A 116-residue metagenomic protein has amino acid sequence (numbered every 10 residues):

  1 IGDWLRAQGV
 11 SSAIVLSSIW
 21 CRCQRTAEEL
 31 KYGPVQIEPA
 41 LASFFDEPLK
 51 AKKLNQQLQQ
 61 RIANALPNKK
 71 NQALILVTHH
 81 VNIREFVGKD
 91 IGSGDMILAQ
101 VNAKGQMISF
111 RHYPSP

Functional and structural regions predicted by a protein language model:
I1-P39, F44-P48, K53, K89-N102 (+2 more regions): Active-site-proximal alpha-helix that buttresses catalytic centers in soluble enzyme cores
Q8-V10, A65-Q72: Glycine-rich phosphate-binding loop signature in dinucleotide/nucleotide-binding domains
L16-S17, Q72-T78, N82, A99: Beta-strand elements within well-structured catalytic alpha/beta cores of enzymes that handle phosphate/sulfate esters
A51-N55, L76-H79: Short amphipathic alpha-helix initiation/capping segments at coil-to-helix junctions
Q57-P67: A short, acidic, amphipathic alpha-helical segment used as a generic capping/interface helix at domain edges
E85: Flexible, glycine-rich active-site loops centered on histidine and acidic residues that chelate a metal or position
